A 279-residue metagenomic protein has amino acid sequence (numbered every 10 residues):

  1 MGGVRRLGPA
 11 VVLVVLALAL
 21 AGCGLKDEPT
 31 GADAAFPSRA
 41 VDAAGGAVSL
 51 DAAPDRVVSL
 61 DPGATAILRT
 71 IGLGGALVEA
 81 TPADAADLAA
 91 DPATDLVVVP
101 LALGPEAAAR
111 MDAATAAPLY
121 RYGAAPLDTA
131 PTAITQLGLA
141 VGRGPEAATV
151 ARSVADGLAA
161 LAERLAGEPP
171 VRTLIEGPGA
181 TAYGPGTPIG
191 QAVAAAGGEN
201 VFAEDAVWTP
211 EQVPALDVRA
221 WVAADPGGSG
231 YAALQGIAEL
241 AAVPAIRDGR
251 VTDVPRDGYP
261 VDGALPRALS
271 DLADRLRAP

Functional and structural regions predicted by a protein language model:
G2-G63, R143-L174, D274-P279: Bacterial Sec-exported substrate-binding components of ABC uptake systems
G24, P37, D51, D55-A107 (+1 more regions): A short, structured surface patch at a secondary-structure boundary
A47-D51, A64-T70, D87, T181-P185 (+2 more regions): Short, solvent-exposed loop/turn elements at domain surfaces
D61, L101-A102, G177-P178, E204-D205 (+3 more regions): Short secondary-structure boundary segments
P82-A86, A180-W208: Alpha-helical, coiled-coil/dimerization segments enriched in small aliphatic residues
P92-V97, G198, L216-V222: Alpha-to-beta junction loops
E106-A108, G123-A140, P170-Q191, S229-A232: Extracytoplasmic ligand-binding site segments that recognize negatively charged/polar headgroups
T129-I134, A224-P279: Structured C-terminal subdomain patch of bacterial secreted/periplasmic proteins
